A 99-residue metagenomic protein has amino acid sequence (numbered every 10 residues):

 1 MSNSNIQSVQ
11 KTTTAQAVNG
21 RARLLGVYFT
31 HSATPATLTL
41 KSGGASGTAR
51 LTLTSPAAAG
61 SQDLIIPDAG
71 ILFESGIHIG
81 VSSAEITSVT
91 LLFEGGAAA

Functional and structural regions predicted by a protein language model:
M1-A22, T30-S32, S82-A99: C-terminal interaction-tip segments
T14-N19, G47-P56: Local beta-strand/beta-hairpin segments that build beta-sheet-rich folds
N19-G20, A57-A59, L72, A84: Surface-exposed coil/turn segments at beta-strand junctions on protein surfaces, enriched
L25-V27, G70-A84: Noncatalytic modules at the cell exterior or secretory-pathway interfaces, chiefly beta-strand-rich lectin/adhesion
A33-L53, L91-L92: Short, surface-exposed beta-strand/strand-loop-strand elements in extracellular ectodomains
T54-A59, G95-G96: A short, sequence-level motif marking secondary-structure junctions
Q62-A69: Exposed aromatic-hydrophobic patches
